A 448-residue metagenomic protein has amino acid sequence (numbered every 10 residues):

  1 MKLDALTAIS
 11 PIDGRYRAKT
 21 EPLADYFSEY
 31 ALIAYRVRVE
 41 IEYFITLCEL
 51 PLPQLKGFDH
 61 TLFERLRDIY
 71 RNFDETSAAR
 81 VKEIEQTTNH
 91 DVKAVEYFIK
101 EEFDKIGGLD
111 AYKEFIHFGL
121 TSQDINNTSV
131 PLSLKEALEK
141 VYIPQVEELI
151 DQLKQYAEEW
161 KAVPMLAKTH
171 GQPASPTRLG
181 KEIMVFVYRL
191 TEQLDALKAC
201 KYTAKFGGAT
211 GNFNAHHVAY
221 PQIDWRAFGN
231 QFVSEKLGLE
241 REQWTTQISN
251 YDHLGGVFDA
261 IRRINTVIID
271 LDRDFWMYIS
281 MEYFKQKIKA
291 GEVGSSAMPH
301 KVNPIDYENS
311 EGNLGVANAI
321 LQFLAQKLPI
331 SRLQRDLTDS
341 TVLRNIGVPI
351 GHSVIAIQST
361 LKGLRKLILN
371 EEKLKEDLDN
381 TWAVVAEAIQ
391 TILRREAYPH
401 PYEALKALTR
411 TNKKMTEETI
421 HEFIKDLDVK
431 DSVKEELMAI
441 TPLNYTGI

Functional and structural regions predicted by a protein language model:
M1-A34, V39, T61, I84 (+3 more regions): Glycine-rich cofactor/substrate-binding loops
K2-F213, Y220, D224-F232, G294 (+5 more regions): A helix-coil-helix interface module used to build multimeric assemblies and to scaffold catalytic/cofactor sites
E42-T46, F98, E102, A137 (+17 more regions): Generic, well-ordered alpha-helical scaffold segments in large soluble proteins
D104-D110, K198-K201, S280-Y283, N318-Q322 (+1 more regions): Proline-centered turn/helix-capping motifs that create local helix->coil transitions or kinks
K135-I143, E147-I150, K154, M184-V187 (+7 more regions): Short amphipathic alpha-helical segments with heptad-repeat character
Y156, W160-V163, L197-C200, A204 (+6 more regions): Hydrophobic stripe of amphipathic alpha-helices that form coiled-coil interfaces
Q193, E240, T246-R332: Glycine-rich anion/phosphate-binding loop at the beta-strand->alpha-helix junction
I223-Q247, Y251: Active-site-adjacent "gating/activation" loops or surface patches in catalytic cores
